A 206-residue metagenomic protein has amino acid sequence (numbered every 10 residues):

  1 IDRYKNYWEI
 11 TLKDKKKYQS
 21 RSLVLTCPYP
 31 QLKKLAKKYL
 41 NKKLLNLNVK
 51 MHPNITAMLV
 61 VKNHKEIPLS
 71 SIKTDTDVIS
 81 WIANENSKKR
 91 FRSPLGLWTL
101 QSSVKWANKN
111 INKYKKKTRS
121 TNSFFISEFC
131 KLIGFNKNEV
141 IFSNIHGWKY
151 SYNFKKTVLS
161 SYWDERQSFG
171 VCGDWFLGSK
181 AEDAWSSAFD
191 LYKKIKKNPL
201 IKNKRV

Functional and structural regions predicted by a protein language model:
I1-E9: A conserved short coil-to-beta-strand element within the FAD-binding core of flavoproteins
K13-K15: Glycine-centered tight beta-turn/hairpin loop motif at sheet-sheet or coil-to-beta transitions
K17-S70, F135: Central helical "cap/lid" subdomain
V24-T26, L59, L100, S143 (+1 more regions): Generic structural signal for small/hydrophobic residues in well-ordered secondary structure, especially within
L47, K194-V206: Active-site-proximal substrate-binding core of FAD-dependent oxidoreductases
K88, R92-K149: Flavin-binding catalytic cores
K88-P94, F142-V171, W175-L177: FAD-binding beta-loop-beta segment adjacent to the flavin cofactor pocket
W163, S168, G173-P199: A conserved FAD-binding loop/helix module that cradles the flavin
